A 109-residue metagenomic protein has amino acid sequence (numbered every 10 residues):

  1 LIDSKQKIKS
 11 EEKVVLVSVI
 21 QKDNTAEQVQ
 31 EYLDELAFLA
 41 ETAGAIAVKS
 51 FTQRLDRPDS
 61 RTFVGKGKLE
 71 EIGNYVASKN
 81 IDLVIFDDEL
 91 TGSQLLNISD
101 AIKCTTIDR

Functional and structural regions predicted by a protein language model:
L1-R109: N-terminal accessory targeting/assembly segments
